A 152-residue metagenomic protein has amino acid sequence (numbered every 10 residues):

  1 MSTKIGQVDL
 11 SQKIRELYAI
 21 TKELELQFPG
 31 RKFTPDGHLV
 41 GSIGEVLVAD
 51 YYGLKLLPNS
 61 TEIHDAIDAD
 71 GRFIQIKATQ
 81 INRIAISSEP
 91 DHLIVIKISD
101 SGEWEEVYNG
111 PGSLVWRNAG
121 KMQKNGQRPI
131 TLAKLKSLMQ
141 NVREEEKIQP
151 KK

Functional and structural regions predicted by a protein language model:
M1-K152: Nucleic-acid endonuclease domains
